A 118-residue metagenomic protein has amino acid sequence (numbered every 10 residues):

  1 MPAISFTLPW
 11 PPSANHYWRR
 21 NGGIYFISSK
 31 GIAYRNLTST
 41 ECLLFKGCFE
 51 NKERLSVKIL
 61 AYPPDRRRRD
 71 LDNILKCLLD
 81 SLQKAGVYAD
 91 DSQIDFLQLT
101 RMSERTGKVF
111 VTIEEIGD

Functional and structural regions predicted by a protein language model:
M1-D118: Acidic, proline/glycine-enriched N-terminal capping motif
